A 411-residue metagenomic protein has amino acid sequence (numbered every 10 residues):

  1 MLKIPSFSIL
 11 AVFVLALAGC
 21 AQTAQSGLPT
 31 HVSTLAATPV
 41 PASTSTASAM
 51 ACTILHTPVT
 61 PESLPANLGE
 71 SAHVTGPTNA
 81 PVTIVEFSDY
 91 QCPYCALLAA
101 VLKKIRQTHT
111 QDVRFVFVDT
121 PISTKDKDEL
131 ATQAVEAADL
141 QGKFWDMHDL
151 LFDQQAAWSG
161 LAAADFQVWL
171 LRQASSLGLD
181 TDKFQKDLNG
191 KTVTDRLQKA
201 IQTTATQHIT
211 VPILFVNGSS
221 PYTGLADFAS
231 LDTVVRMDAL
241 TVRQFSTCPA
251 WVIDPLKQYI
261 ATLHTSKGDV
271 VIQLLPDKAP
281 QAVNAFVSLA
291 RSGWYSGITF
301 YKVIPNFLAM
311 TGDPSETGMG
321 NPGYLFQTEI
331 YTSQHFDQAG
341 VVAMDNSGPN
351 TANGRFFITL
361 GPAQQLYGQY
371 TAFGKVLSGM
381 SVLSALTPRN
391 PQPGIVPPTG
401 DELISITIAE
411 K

Functional and structural regions predicted by a protein language model:
M1-I9, V342: Bacterial N-terminal signal peptides that target proteins for export
A16-G19: C-terminal motif of bacterial Sec signal peptides marking the signal peptidase cleavage site
A21-A36, V40-P41, C52, A100-K104 (+1 more regions): C-terminal cap of thioredoxin/glutaredoxin-like
Q22, A229, T233-K411: Cyclophilin-like peptidyl-prolyl cis-trans isomerases
P65-V82: A short beta-strand-turn-helix
A80, V85-S175: Structural alpha/beta surface segment adjacent to cysteine/selenocysteine redox centers across thiol/disulfide enzymes
L98-V101, K127-A134, K143-M147, F166-Q173 (+10 more regions): Stable alpha-helical elements in mature extracytoplasmic
D146-L150, G160, D182-D187, Y295-V303 (+1 more regions): Surface-exposed patches in mature extracellular/periplasmic domains of secreted proteins
